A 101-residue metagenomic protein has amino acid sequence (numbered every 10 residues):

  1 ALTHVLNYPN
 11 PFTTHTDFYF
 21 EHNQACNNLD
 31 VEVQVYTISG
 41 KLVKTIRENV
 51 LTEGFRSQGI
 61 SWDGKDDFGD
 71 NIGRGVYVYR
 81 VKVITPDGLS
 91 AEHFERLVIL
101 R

Functional and structural regions predicted by a protein language model:
A1-Y8, F12-T37, E48, G59 (+1 more regions): Glycine-centered coil/turn sites that cap beta-strands in beta-rich domains
F20-H22, G64, V83, I99: Hydrophobic beta-strand positions in extracellular immunoglobulin-like domains
N28, S57, R74-V76: Extracellular Ig-like/FN3 beta-sandwich strand-entry sites
T37, D66, V83-T85: Surface-exposed loop/turn motifs at beta-strand-loop junctions within extracellular Ig-like and Fibronectin type III
V43-E53: Solvent-exposed serine/threonine-rich low-complexity stretches and specific carbohydrate-binding patches
T45, D70-R101: C-terminal tail/sorting-segment detector
G59-G73: Signal that preferentially marks extracellular ectodomain short beta-strand elements of beta-sandwich modules
